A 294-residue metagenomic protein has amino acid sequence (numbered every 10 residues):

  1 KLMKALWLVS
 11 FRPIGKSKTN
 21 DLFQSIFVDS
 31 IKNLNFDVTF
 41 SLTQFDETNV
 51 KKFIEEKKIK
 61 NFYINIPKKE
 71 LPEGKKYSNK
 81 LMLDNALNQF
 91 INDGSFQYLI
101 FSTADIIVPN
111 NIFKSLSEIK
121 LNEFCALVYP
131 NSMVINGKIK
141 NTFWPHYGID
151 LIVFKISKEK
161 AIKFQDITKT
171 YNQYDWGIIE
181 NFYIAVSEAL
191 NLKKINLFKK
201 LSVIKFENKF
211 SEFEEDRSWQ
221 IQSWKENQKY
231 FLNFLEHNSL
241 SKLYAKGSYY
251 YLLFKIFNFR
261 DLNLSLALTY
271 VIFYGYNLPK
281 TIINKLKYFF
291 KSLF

Functional and structural regions predicted by a protein language model:
K1-S25: N-proximal low-complexity "stem/linker" segments adjacent to membrane-targeting elements
P13, T170-F294: C-terminal catalytic/acceptor-binding lobe
K16-S17, D46-K52: Short, charged/polar "capping" segments at the starts of alpha-helices and the immediately preceding loops
Q24-D37: Short, acidic, metal-binding catalytic loop of nucleotide-sugar glycosyltransferases
F36-E47: Short beta-strand/loop segment that forms part of the nucleotide-sugar
N49-F96: Active-site-proximal specificity loops/subdomain of glycosyltransferases
F96-I107: Short beta-strand-to-loop acidic/aromatic patch adjacent to the donor-nucleotide binding site
I107-E180: Conserved catalytic core of nucleotide-sugar-dependent glycosyltransferases
